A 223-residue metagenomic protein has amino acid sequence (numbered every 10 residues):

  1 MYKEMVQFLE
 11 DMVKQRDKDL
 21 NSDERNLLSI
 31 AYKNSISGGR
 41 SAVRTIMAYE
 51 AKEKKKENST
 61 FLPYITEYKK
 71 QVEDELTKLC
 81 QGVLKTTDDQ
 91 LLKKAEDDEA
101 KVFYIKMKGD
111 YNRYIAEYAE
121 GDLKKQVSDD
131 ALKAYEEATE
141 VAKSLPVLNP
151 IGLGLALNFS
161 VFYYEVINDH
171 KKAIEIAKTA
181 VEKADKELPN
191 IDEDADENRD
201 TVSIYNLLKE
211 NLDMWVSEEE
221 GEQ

Functional and structural regions predicted by a protein language model:
M1-Q126, D130-E140, T179, K183-K186 (+2 more regions): N-terminal alpha-helical interaction modules that lie
Y135-N206, S217-Q223: Structured C-terminal portions of repeat-based eukaryotic scaffold domains
